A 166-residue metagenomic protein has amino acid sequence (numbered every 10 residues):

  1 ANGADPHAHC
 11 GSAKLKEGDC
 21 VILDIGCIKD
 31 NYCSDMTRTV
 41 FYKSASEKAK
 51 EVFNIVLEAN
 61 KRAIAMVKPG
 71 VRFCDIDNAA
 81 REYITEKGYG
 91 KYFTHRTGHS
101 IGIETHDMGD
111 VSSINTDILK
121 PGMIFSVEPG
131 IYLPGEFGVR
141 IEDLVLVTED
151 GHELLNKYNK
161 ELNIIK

Functional and structural regions predicted by a protein language model:
A1-K166: Active-site neighborhoods and metal-handling regions in enzymes and metal-associated proteins
